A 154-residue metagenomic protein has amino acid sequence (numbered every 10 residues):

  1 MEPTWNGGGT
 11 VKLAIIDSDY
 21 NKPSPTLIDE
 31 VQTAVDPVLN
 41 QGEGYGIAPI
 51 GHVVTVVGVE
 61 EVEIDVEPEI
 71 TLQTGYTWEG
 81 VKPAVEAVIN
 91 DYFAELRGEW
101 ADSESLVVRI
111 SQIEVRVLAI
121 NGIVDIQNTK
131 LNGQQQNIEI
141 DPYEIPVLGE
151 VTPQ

Functional and structural regions predicted by a protein language model:
M1-L106: Carbohydrate-recognition loop of C-type lectin domains
G80-Q154: An aromatic-glycine-centered, glycine-rich loop/turn in mixed alpha/beta architecture
